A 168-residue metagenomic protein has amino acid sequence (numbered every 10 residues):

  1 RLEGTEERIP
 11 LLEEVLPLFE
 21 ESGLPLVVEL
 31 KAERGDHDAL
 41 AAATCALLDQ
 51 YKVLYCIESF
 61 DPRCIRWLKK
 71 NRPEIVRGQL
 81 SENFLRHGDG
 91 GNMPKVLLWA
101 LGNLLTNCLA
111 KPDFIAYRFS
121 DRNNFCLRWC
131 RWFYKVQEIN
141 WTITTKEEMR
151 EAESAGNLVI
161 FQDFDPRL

Functional and structural regions predicted by a protein language model:
R1-L85, W99, L105-P112, A116-S120: Metal-dependent phosphodiesterase/phospholipase catalytic core, i.e., the His/Asp/Glu-rich active-site region
G4-E7, L12, H87-L168: C-terminal active-site rim and adjoining tail of enzyme catalytic domains
